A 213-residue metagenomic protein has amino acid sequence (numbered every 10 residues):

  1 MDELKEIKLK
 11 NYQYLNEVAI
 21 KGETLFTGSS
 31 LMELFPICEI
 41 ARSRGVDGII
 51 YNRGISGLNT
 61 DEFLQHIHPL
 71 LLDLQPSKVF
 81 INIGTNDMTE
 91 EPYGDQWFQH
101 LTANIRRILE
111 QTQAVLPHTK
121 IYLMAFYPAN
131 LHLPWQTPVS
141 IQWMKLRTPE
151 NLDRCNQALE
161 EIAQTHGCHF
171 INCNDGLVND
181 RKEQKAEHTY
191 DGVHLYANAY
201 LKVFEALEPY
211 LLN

Functional and structural regions predicted by a protein language model:
D2-A103, R107: Conserved SGNH/GDSL esterase-like catalytic core that processes O-acyl groups on lipids and polysaccharides
G45-I49, W135-K145, E183-Y190: Short glycine/proline- and charge-enriched loop/turn segments that cap or connect secondary-structure elements
F63, E187-N213: Histidine-centered active-site loop/cap adjacent to the catalytic His in serine esterases/O-acetyl transfer systems
M88-E90, N130-W135, V178-Q184: Short acidic/His/Gly/Ser-rich catalytic and metal-binding motifs that mark active-site loops of diverse hydrolases
Q96-L101, S140-N151, D191, L195: Alpha-helix N-cap and loop-to-helix initiation/capping positions
I105-E110, N156: Generic structural signal for well-ordered alpha-helices, preferentially at hydrophobic/aromatic core positions
L116-K120: A short helix->loop->beta-strand "cap" motif at the edges of active sites that frequently abuts
L131-N172: Substrate-gating cap/lid alpha-helix
